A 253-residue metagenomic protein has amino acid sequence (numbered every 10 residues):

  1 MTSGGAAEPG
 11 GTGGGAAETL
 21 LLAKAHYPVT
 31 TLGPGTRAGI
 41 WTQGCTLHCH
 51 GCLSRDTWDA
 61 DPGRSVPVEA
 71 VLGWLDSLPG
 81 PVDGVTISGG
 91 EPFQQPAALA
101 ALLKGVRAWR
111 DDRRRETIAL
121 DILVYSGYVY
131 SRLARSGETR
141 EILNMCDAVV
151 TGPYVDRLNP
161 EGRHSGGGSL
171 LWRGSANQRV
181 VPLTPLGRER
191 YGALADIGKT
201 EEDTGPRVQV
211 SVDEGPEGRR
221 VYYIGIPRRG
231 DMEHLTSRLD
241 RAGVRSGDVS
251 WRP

Functional and structural regions predicted by a protein language model:
T2-L21, Y27-T30, D111-R114, I118 (+2 more regions): Auxiliary Fe-S-binding modules of radical SAM enzymes
E18-A23, T36, G51-V124, Y128-G137 (+1 more regions): Conserved Radical SAM active-site core
L21-H48: N-terminal pre-triad scaffold of radical SAM enzymes
T31-G33, T42, I87-S88, Y125 (+1 more regions): Short glycine/serine/threonine-biased micro-segments
G33-P34, G51-L53, E233-T236: Short, glycine/acidic-enriched capping/hinge loops at junctions between secondary-structure elements
G39-W41, T86, Y222: Short aromatic/hydrophobic contact patches that present stacked aromatics for nucleic-acid/ligand binding
C45, P92, Y154: Hydrophobic pocket-lining residues within nucleotide cofactor-binding pockets
